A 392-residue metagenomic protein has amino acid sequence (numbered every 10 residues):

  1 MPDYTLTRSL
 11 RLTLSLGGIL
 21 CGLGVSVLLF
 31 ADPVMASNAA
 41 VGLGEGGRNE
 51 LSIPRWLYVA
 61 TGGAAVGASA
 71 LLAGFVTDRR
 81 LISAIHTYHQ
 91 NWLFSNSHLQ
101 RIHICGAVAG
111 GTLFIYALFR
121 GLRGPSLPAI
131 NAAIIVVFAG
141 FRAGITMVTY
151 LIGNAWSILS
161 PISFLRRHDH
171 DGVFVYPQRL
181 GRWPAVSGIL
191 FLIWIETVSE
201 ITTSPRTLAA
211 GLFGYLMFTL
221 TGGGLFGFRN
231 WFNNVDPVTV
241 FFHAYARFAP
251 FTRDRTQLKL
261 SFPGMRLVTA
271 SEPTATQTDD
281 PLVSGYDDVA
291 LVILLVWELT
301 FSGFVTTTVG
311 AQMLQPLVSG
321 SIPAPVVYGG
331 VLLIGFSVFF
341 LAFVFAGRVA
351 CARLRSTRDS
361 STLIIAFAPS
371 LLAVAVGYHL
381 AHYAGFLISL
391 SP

Functional and structural regions predicted by a protein language model:
M1-L10, T357: Actinobacteria-biased recognition of intrinsically disordered, low-complexity terminal regions
P2, R11-S271, F301: Transmembrane-helix bundle segments that line or gate the permeation/cavity pathway in multi-pass membrane proteins
S9, N131, I135, A139 (+7 more regions): Hydrophobic, aromatic-rich alpha-helical transmembrane segments and their membrane-interface anchor motifs
C21, G140-V148, F213, M217-T221 (+3 more regions): Hydrophobic, lipid-facing residues on alpha-helical transmembrane segments of integral membrane proteins
S95-H98, I102, V173, P177 (+5 more regions): Membrane-interfacial loop-to-transmembrane-helix junctions in polytopic alpha-helical membrane proteins
F232-G347: Long, internal scaffold/assembly segments composed of regular secondary structure
A311-I322, L354-R358, I388-P392: Membrane-interface interhelical connector segments
V349-Y383, L390: Alpha-helical transmembrane segments with an aromatic anchor "belt"
